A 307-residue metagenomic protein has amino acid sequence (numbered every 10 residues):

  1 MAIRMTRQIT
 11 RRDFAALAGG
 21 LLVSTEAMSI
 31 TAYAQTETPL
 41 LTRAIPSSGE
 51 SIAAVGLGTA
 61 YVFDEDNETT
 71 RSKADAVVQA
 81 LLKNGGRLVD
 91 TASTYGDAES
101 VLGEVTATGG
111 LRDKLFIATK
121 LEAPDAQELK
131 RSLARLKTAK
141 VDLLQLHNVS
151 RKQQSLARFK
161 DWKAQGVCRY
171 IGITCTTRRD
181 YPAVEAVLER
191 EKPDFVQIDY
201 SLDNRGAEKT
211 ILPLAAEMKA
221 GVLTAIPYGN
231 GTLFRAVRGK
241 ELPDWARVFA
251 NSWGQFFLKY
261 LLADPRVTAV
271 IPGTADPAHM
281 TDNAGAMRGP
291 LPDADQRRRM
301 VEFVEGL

Functional and structural regions predicted by a protein language model:
A2-L22: N-terminal secretory signal peptides and thylakoid transit peptides that target proteins across membranes
L21, I45, T210-L307: Structured C-terminal cap/extension of enzyme domains
M28-T59, N67: C-terminal segment of N-terminal export signals and the immediately downstream linker at the start of the mature
I45, L57, V89, L102 (+7 more regions): Conserved, mostly hydrophobic/aromatic
A60-R71, A118-P124, A246-V248: Active-site mouth loops of central-metabolism enzymes
D66, A123-Q197, S201-G206, T210 (+3 more regions): Glycine/proline-rich, positively charged, aromatic-decorated active-site loop/lid region on the catalytic face
D90-V105: Glycine-rich, proline-tolerant flexible connector loops at the mouths of alpha/beta enzymes
G103-I117: Alpha-helix-loop-beta-strand connector modules within alpha/beta enzyme cores
